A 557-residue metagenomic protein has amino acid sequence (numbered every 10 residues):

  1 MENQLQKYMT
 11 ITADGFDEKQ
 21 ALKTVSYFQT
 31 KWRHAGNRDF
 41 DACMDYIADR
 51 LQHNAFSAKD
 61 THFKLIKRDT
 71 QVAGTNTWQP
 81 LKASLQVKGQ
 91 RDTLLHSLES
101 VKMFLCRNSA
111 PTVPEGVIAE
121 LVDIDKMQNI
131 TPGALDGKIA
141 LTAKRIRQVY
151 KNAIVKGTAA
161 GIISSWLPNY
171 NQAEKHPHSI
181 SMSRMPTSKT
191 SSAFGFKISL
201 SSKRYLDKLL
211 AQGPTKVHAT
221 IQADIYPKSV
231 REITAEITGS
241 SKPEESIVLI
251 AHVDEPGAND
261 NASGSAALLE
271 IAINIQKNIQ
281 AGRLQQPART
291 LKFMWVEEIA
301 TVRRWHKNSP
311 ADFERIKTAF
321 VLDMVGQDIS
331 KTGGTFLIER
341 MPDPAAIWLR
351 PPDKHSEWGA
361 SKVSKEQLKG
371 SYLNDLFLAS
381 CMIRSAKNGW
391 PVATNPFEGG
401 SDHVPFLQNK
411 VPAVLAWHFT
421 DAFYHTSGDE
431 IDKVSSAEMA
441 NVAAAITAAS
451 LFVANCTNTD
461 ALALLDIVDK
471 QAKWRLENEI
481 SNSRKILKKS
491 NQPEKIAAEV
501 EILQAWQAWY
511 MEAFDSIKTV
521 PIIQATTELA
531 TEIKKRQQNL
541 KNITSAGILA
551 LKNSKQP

Functional and structural regions predicted by a protein language model:
E2-T10, E18-K19, S26-D136: Noncatalytic luminal/extracellular "stalk/propeptide" segments of secretory-pathway proteins
N3-Q6, E18-D39, A48-A58, I139-K144 (+4 more regions): Catalytic-core environment of secreted peptidases
K7-G15, Q29-R38, V72-G74, N108 (+9 more regions): Second-shell loop/turn segments in exported
F16, K242, V296-L415, S435-A437 (+2 more regions): Metal-dependent peptidase/peptidase-like ectodomains
R38, H96-G195, I273, V392: Extracellular/luminal Protease-associated
M103-N129, M182-D260, E270-G282: Soluble metallo-hydrolase cores and metallopeptidase-like ectodomains found primarily in the secretory/periplasmic
I273, A422-K473, I543-S554: His/Asp/Glu-rich mid-to-C-terminal helical/loop segments that flank catalytic regions of hydrolases
D460-K552: Acidic, Ser/Thr-rich low-complexity intrinsically disordered segments
